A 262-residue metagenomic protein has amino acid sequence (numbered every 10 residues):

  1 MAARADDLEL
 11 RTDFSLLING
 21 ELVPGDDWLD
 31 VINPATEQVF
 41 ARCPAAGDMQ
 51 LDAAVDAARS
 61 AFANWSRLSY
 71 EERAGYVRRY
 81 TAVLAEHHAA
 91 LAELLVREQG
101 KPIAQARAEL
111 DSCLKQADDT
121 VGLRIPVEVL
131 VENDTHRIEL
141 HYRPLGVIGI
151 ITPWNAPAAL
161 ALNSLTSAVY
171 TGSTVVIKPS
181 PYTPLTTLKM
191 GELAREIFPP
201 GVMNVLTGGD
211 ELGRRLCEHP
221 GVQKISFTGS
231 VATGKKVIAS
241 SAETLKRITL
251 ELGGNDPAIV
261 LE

Functional and structural regions predicted by a protein language model:
M1-H136: N-terminal Rossmann-like NAD(P)+-binding subdomain of aldehyde/semialdehyde dehydrogenases
E128-E262: Rossmann-like NAD(P) dinucleotide-binding subdomain of oxidoreductase/dehydrogenase enzymes
